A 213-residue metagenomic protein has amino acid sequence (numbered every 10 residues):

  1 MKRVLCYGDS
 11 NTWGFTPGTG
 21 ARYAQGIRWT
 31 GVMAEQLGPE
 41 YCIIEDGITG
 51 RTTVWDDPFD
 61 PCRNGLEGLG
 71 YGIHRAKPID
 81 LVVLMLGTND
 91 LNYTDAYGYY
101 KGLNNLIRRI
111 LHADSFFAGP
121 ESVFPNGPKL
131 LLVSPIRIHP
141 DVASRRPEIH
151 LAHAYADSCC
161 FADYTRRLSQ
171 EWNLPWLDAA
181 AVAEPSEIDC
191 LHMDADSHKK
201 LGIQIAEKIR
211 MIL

Functional and structural regions predicted by a protein language model:
M1-I48, V54-F59, Y71-A76, V82 (+1 more regions): Serine-esterase "nucleophile elbow" of acetyl-processing enzymes
C6, C42, C62, C159-C160 (+1 more regions): Generic recognition of cysteine residues
E45-G50, A179-A183: Acidic carboxylate-rich catalytic motifs and surrounding loops in phosphoryl-/glycosyl-chemistry enzymes
T52-V54, S186-E187: Short secondary-structure boundary/hinge segments and terminal tails
P58-R63, A154: Short, flexible loop segments at the rims of nucleotide/cofactor-binding pockets, characterized by
L66-L213: Alpha-helical cap/lid subdomain in secreted, periplasmic, or secretory-pathway luminal O-acyl-processing enzymes
